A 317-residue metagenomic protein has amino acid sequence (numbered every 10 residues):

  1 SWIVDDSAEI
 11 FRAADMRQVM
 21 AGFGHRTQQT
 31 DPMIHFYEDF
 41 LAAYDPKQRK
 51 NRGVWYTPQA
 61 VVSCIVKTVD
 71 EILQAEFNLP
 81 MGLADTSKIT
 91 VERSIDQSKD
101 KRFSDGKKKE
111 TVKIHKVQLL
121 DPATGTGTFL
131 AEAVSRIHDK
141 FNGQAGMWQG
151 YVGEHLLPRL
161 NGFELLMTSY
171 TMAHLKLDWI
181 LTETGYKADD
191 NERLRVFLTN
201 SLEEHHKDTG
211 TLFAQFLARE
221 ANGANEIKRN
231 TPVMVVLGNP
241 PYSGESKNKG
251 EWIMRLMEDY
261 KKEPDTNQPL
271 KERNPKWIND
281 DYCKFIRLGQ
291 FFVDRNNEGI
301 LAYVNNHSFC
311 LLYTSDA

Functional and structural regions predicted by a protein language model:
S1-D45: Long recognition/docking surfaces used for binding and targeting
F23-G24, Q28, P32, F40-L312: SAM-dependent methyltransferase catalytic region
Y313-A317: Conserved small/polar residues in nucleotide/adenosyl-binding loops
